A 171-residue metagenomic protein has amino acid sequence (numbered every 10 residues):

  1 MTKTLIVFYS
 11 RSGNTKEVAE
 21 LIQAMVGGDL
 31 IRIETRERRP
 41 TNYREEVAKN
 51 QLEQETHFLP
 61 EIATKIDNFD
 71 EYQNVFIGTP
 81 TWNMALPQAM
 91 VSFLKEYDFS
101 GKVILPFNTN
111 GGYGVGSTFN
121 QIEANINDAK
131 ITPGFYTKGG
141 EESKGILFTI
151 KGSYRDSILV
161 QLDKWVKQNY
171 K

Functional and structural regions predicted by a protein language model:
M1-G78, M84-L86, V91, K95 (+1 more regions): N-terminal beta1-alpha1-beta2 submodule of the flavodoxin-like/Rossmannoid cofactor-binding fold
N14, W82, N110-G114: Glycine-/small-residue-rich active-site loops that bind phosphorylated ligands and cofactors
V26, Y97, I126-A129: A structural signal for short coil/turn segments at secondary-structure junctions
R36-P40, T137-G145: A short acidic, often aromatic-flanked loop/helix-cap motif at beta-alpha or helix-coil junctions that lines enzyme
L105-E142, Y154: Short, glycine-/small-residue-rich phosphate/pyrophosphate-handling segment
